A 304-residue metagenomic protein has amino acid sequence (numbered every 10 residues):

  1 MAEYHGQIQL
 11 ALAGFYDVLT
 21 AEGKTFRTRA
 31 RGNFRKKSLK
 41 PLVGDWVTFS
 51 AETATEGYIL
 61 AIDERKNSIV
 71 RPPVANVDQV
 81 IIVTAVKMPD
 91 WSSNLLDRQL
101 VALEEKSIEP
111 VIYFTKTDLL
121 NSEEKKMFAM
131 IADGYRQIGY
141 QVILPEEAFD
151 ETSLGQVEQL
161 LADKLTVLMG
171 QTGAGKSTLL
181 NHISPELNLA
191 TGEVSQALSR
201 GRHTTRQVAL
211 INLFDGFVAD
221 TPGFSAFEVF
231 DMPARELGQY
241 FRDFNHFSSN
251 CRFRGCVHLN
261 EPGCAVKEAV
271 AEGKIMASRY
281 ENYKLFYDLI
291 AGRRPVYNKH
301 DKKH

Functional and structural regions predicted by a protein language model:
M1-S93: N-terminal accessory targeting/assembly segments
A2, S38-T53, D63-Q79, A102 (+4 more regions): Helix-rich effector regions associated with P-loop NTPase G domains
F34, V86-P89, T117-S122, A226: Short histidine/acidic/glycine/proline-rich micro-motifs that form metal- and phosphate-coordinating active-site loops
D78-T84, S107-T117, G139-L144: Conserved beta-strand/loop subsegment of P-loop NTPase cores
S92-E105: Amphipathic helical hotspot of TIR/SEFIR-family domains
L119-A174: Canonical P-loop GTPase G-domain recognition
